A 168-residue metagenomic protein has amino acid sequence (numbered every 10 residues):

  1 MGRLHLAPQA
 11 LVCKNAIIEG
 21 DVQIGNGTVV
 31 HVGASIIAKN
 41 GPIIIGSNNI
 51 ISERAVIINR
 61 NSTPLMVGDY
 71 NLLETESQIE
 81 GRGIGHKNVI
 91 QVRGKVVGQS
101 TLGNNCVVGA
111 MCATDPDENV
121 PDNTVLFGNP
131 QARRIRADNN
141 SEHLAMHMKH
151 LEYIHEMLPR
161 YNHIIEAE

Functional and structural regions predicted by a protein language model:
M1-S35: Extended, small-residue-rich solenoid/repeat segments and analogous flexible loops that form exposed scaffolds
H5, P42, S47, E53-A55 (+2 more regions): Glycine-rich hexapeptide-repeat left-handed beta-helix
